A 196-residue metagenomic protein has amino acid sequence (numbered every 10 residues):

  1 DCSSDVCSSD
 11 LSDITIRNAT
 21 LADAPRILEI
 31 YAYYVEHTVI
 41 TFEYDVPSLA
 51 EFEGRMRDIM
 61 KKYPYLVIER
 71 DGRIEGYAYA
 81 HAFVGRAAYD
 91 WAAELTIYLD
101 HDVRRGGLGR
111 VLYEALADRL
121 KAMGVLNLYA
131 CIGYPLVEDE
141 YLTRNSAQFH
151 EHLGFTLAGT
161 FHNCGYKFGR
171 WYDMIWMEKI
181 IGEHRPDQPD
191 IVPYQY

Functional and structural regions predicted by a protein language model:
D1-S8: Short, small-residue-biased leader/transition segments that mark boundaries at the very start of proteins
T15-I27: A short beta-loop-alpha structural element at the N-terminal edge of CoA-dependent acyl/N-acetyltransferase catalytic
L28-R55: Conserved GNAT-fold acetyl-CoA-binding loop/helix
V46-D102, Y113-E114, R119, M123 (+1 more regions): Acetyl-CoA-dependent GNAT
Y79, C131-G133, A147, E151-R170 (+2 more regions): Conserved catalytic-core motifs of GNAT/GCN5-like acyltransferases
T96-R105, I132-V137: A short, internal acetyl-CoA/4′-phosphopantetheine-binding micro-motif in the GNAT/acyltransferase core
R105-K121, T143-Q148: Conserved acetyl-CoA-binding loop-helix of GNAT-fold acetyltransferases
L120-L142: Conserved GNAT acetyl-CoA-binding A-motif
